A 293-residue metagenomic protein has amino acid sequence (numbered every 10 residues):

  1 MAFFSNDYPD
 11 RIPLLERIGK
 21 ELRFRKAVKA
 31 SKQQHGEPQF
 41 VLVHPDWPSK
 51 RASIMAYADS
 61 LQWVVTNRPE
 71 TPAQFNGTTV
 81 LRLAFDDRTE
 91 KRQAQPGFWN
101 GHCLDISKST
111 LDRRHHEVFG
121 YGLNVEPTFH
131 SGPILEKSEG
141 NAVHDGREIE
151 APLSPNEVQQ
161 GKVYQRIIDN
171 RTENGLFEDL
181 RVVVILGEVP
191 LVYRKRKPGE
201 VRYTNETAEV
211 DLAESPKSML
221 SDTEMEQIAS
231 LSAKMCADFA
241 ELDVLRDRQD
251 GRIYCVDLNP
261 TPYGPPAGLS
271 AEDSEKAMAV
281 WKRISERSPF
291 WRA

Functional and structural regions predicted by a protein language model:
S5-I134, S138-A142: Conserved N-proximal alpha/beta basic substrate-recognition cap immediately N-terminal to, or forming the N-lobe
P45-D46, S138-N141, I167-I168, R194-K197 (+1 more regions): Secondary-structure transition/turn motif
R88-E90, S107-S109, A142-G146, L191-Y193 (+3 more regions): Short catalytic/ligand-binding loop motif for oxyanion handling, primarily in non-cytosolic enzymes, centered on
F129, V184-I185, R246: Generic beta-strand structural signal
I134, P190-L191, R252-V256: Protein kinase-like catalytic core scaffold
R147-M235: Phosphate-binding site of ATP-dependent enzymes
K234-A237, R246-A293: C-terminal active-site "lid" helix and adjoining low-complexity regulatory extension at the edge of ATP-using catalytic
L242-V244: Hydrophobic residue at the +6 position relative to the catalytic HRD Asp in the kinase catalytic loop
